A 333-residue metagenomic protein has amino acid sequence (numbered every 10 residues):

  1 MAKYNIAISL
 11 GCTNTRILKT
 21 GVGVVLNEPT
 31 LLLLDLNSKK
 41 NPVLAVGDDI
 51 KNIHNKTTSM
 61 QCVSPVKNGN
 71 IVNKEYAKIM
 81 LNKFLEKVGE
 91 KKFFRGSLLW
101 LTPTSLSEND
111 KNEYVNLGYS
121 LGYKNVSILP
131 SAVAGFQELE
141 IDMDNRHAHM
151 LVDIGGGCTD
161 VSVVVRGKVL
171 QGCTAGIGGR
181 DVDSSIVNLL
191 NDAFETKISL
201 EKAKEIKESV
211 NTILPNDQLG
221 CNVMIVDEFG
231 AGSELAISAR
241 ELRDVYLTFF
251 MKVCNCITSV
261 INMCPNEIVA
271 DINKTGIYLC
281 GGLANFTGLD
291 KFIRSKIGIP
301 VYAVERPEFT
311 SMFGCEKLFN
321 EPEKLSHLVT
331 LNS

Functional and structural regions predicted by a protein language model:
M1-P29, L33-L151, V164-I277, A284-S311 (+1 more regions): Nucleotide/phosphate-binding catalytic cleft detector across ATP-hydrolyzing and phosphate-transferring enzymes
G155-G156: C-terminal, charged low-complexity interaction regions
